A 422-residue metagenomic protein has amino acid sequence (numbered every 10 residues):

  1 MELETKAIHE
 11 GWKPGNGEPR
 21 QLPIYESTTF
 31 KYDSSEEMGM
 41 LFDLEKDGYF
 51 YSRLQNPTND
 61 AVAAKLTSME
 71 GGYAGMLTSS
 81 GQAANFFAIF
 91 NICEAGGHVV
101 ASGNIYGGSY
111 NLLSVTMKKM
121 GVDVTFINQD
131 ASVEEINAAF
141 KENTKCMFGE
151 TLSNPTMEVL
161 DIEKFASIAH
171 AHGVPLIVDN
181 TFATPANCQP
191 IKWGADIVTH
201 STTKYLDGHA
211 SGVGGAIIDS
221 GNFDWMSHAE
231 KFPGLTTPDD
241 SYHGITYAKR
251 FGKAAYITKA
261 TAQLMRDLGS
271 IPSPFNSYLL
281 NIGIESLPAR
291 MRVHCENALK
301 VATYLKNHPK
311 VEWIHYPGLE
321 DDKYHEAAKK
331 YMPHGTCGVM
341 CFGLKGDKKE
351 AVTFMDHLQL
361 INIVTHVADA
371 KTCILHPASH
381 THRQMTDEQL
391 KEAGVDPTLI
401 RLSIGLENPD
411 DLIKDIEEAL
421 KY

Functional and structural regions predicted by a protein language model:
M1-N56, A64: N-terminal "arm"/small-domain region of PLP-dependent enzymes with the aminotransferase-like
A7-K13, M76-N307: Conserved PLP-enzyme active-site core in the AAT-like
G15, K31-S35, D224-W225, L287 (+3 more regions): Short, acidic Gly/Pro/Ser/Thr-rich loop/turn segments
S34-F86, G108-T116: Conserved N-terminal alpha-helix of the aminotransferase class I/II PLP-enzyme fold
D47, Y73, V213, N276-L280 (+2 more regions): Short amphipathic alpha-helical segments
G96, S114, M120-V124, A138 (+4 more regions): PLP-dependent enzyme catalytic core of the Aspartate aminotransferase-like
M291, L299, T303-K306, K310-I400 (+1 more regions): Conserved C-terminal alpha-helix-loop-beta "cap" of PLP-dependent enzymes that closes/shapes the active-site mouth
